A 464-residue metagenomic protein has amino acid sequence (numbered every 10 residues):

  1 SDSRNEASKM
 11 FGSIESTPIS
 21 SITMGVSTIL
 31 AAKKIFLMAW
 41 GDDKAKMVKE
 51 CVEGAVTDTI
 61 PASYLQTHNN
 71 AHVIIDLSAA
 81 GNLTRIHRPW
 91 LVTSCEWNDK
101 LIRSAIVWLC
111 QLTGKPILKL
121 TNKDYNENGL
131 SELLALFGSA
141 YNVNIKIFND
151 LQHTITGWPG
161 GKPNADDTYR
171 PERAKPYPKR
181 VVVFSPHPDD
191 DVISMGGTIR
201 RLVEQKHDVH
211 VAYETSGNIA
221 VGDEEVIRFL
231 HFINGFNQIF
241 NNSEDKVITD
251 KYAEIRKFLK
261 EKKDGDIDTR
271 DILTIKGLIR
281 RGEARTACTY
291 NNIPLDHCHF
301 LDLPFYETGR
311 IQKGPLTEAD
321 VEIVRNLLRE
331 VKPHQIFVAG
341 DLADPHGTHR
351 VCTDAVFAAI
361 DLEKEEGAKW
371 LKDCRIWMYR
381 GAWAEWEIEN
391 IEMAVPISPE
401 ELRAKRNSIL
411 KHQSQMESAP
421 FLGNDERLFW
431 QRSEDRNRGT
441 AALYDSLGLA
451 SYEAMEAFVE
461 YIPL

Functional and structural regions predicted by a protein language model:
S1-A105: Conserved phosphate- and dinucleotide-binding cores of soluble alpha/beta proteins, encompassing both enzyme active
D2-G25, T113-V182, R201-Q205, Y213-E214 (+2 more regions): Metal-dependent de-N-acetylase/amidase catalytic core
W40, D76-S78, P186, E214-S216 (+1 more regions): Cofactor-binding loop segments of dinucleotide-utilizing enzymes, especially the Rossmann-like FAD- and NAD(P)+-binding
G41, N69-H72, S185, R281 (+1 more regions): Domain-wide signal for the mature, well-folded portions of proteins, strongly enriched in nucleus-encoded organellar
K49, V192-G196, H346-T353: Conserved strand-to-helix beginnings and helix N-cap segments that scaffold or border functional pockets
I60-P61, I248-K263, D268-D271: Charged, composition-biased interaction segments
P186-V203: Di-metal (Zn2+ and/or Mg2+/Mn2+) metal-binding site signature of metallo-dependent hydrolases with the MBL/beta-CASP
D208: Residue-level detector of anion-binding/catalytic polar loops
